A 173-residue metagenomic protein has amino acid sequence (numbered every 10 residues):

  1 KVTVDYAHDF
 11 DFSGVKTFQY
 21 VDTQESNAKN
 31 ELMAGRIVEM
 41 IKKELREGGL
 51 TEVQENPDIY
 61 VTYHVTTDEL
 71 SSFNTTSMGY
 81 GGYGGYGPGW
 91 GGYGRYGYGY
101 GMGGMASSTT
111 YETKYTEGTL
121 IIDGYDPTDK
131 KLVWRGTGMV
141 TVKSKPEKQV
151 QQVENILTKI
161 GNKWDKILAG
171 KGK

Functional and structural regions predicted by a protein language model:
K1-D9, T109-T119, G124-W134, G138-K173: C-terminal/domain-edge helix-coil "capping" segments
K1-G48, V53-H64, S72, A169-K173: A structural "domain/chain start" motif
V15-Q19, G97-Y98, V133-R135: Short amphipathic alpha-helical segments, especially helix-boundary/capping motifs
T17, M33-G35, V65, N74-T76 (+2 more regions): Surface-exposed beta-strand edges and their flanking turn/coil or helix-capping segments
I37-I41, G79-G84, T141-S144, E154-I156: Short, low-complexity, polar/charged sequence segments that are solvent-exposed and flexible
R46, L70-S72, I156, N162: Alpha-helix boundary/capping detector
Y63-D129: Surface-exposed short loop/turn segments
